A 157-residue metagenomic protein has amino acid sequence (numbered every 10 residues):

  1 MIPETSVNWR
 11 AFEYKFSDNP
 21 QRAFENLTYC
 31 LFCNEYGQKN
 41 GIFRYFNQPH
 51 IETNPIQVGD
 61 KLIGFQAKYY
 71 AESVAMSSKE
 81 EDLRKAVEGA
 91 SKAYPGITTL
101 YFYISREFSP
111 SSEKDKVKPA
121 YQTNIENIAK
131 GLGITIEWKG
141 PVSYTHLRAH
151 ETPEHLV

Functional and structural regions predicted by a protein language model:
M1-R22: Interdomain/boundary linker segments immediately adjacent to catalytic/signaling cores
A23-A93: Catalytic centers of nucleases
G37-Q38, K130-G133: Residue-level recognition of short, structured coil/turn motifs that connect secondary structure elements
I63-F65, Y101, E137-K139: Hydrophobic/aromatic beta-strand patches that form the interior of the parallel beta-sheet core in alpha/beta enzyme
Y69-I125, A129: Catalytic cores of nucleic-acid endonucleases
L132-Y144: A generic structural motif
T145-E154: Conserved small/polar residues in nucleotide/adenosyl-binding loops
